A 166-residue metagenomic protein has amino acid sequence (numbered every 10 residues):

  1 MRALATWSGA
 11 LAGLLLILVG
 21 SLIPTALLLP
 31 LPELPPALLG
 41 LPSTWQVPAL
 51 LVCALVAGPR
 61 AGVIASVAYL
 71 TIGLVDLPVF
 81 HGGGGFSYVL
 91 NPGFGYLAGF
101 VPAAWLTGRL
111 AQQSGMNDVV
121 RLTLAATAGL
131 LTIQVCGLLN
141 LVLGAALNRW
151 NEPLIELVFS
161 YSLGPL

Functional and structural regions predicted by a protein language model:
M1-V63: Hydrophobic transmembrane alpha-helices
R2-I23, G85-L141: Short helix-perturbing small/polar motifs within transmembrane alpha-helices
S21-L39, L70-A103: Interfacial aromatic-anchored transmembrane helix boundaries in multi-pass membrane proteins
P24, A57, D76-L77, H81 (+3 more regions): Short helix-capping/hinge motifs at transmembrane helix termini and TM-loop junctions
L27-P30, P35, L39, S114-L166: Membrane-embedded alpha-helical hairpins and interfacial helices in multi-pass inner-membrane proteins
G62-S66, L122: Alpha-helical transmembrane segments and their helix-entry boundary regions
V67-A68, A128: Hydrophobic residues within alpha-helical transmembrane segments of multi-pass solute transporters/permease subunits
